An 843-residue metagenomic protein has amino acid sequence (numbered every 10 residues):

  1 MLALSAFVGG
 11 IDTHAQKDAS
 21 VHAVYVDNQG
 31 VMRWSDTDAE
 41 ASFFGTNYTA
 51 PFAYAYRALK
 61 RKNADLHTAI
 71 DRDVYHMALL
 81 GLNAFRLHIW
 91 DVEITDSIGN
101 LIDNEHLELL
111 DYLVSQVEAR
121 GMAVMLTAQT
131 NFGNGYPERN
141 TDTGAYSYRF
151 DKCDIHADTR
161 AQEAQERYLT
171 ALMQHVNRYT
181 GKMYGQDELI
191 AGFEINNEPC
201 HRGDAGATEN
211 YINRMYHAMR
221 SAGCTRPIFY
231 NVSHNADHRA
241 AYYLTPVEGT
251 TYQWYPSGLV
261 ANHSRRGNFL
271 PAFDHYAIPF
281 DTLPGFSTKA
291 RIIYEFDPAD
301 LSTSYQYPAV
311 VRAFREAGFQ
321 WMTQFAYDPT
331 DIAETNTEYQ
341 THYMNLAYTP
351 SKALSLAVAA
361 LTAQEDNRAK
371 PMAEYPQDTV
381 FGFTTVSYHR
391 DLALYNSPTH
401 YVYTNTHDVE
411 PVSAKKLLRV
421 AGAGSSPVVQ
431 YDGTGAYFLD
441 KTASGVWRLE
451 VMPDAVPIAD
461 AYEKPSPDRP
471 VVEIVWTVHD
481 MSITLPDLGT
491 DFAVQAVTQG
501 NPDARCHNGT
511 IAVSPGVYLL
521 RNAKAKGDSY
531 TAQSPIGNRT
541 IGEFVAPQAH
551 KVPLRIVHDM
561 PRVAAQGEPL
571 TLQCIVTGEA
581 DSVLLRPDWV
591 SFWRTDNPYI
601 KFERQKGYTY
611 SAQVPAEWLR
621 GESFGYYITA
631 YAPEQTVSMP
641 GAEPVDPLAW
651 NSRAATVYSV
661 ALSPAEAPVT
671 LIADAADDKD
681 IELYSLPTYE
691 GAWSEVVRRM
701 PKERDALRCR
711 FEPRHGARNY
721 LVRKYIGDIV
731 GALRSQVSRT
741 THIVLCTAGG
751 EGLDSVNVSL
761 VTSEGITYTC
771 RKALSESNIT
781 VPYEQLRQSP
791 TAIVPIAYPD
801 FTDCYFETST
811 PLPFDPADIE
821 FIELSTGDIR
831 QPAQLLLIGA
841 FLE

Functional and structural regions predicted by a protein language model:
M1-A6: Bacterial N-terminal signal peptides
A19-V247: Active-site mouth of glycoside hydrolases
F229, D237-D300: Glycoside hydrolase catalytic-domain groove-lining segments
S304-Q377: Substrate-binding cleft of secreted/luminal carbohydrate-active enzymes
S397-V557, R562: Extended non-globular C-terminal regions
D454-V456, G578-S582, G750-L753: Short proline/glycine-enriched turn/loop motifs at strand-loop junctions of beta-rich domains
Q533-W693: Glycan-association/targeting regions that enable binding to alpha-glucans and other polysaccharides
S659-E843: Beta-rich carbohydrate-recognition modules and glycan-binding surfaces
